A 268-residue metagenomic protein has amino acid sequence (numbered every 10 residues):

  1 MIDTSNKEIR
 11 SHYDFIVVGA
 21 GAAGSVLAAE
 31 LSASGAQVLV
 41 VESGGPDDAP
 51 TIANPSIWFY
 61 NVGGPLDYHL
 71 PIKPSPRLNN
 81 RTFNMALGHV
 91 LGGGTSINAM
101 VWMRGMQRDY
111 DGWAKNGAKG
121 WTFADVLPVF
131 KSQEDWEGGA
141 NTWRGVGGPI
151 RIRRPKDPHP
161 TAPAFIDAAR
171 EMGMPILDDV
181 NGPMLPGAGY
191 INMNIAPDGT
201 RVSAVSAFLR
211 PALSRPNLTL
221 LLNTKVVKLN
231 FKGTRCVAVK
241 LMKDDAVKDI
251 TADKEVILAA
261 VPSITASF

Functional and structural regions predicted by a protein language model:
M1-K131, L258: N-terminal glycine-rich phosphate/pyrophosphate-binding loop and immediately adjacent elements
R10-Y13, D245-E255, A259: Core beta-strand elements of the Rossmann-like FAD/NAD(P) dinucleotide-binding domain in flavoenzyme oxidoreductases
S25-A29, S206, A266: Short, hydrophobic alpha-helix immediately C-terminal to the catalytic nucleophile
G45-D47, M184-L185, V227, S263-I264: Solvent-exposed loop/turn segments at secondary-structure junctions within structured extracellular/periplasmic domains
K115-C236: Conserved redox-cofactor binding core of oxidoreductases
K240-D244: A generic structural motif
L258-F268: Flavin (primarily FAD) binding-site architecture
